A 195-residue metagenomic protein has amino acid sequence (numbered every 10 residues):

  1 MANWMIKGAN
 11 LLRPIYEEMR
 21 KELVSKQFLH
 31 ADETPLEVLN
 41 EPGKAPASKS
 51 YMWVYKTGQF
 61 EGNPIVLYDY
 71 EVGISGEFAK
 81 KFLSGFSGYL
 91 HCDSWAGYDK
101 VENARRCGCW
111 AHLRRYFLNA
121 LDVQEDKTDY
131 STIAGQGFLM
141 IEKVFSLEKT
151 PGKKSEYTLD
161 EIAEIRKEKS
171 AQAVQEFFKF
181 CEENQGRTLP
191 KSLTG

Functional and structural regions predicted by a protein language model:
M1-G195: Catalytic center-proximal scaffold of phosphoryl-transfer enzymes
